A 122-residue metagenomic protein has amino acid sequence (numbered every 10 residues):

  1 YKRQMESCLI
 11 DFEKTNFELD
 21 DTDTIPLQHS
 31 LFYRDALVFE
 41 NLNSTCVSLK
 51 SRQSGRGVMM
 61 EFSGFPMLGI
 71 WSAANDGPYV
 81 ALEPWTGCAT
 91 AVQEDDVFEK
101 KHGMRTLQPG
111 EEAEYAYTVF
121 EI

Functional and structural regions predicted by a protein language model:
Y1, L37, G64-W71, A113: Broad hydrophobic/π-residue packing in well-ordered secondary structure
K2-F62: Active-site/ligand-binding surface loops and adjacent short beta/alpha elements that line catalytic pockets across
F39, L49-K50, I70-A73, T106-P109: A general structural signal for short secondary-structure junctions and capping/turn motifs
T45-V47, V80, Y115: Hydrophobic residues positioned within well-ordered beta-strands of beta-sheet architectures
S51-Q93: Glycine-rich active-site loops that engage anionic ligands at enzyme catalytic sites
V97-M104: Short alpha-helix capping/helix-loop boundary micro-motifs
R105-E121: Short Pro-Gly-centered flexible turn/kink motifs
